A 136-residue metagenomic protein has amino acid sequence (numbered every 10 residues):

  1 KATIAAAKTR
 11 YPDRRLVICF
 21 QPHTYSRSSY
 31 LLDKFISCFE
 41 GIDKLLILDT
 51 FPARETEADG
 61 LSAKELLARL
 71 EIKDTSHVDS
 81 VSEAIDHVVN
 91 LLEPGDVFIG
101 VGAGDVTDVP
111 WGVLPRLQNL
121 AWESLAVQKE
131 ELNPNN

Functional and structural regions predicted by a protein language model:
K1-N136: ATP-dependent carboxylate-amine ligase
